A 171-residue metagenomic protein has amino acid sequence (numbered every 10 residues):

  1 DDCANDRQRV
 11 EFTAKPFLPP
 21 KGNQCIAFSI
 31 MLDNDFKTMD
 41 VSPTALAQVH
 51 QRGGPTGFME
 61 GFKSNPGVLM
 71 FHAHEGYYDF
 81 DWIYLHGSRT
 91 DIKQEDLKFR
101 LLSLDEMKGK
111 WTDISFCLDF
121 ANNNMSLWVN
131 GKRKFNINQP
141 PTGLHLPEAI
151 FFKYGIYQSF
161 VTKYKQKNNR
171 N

Functional and structural regions predicted by a protein language model:
D1-T112, F116-N171: Low-complexity, Ser/Thr/Pro/Gly-rich disordered linker/stalk regions
